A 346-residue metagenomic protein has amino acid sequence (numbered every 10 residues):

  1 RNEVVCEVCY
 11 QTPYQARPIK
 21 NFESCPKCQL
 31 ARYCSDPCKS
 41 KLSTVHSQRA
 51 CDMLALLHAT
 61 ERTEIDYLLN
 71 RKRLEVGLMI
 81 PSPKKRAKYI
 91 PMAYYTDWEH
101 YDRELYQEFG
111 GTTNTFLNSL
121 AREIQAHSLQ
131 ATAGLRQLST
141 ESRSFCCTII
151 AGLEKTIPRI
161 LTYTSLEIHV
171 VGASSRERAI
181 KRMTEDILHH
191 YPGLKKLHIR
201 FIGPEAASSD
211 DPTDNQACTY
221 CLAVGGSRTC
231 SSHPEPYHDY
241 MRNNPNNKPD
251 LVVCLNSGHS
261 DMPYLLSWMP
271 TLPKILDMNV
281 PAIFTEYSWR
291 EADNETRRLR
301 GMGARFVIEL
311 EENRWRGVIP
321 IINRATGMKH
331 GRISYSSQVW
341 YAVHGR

Functional and structural regions predicted by a protein language model:
R1-R346: Short alpha-helical interaction motifs and adjacent low-complexity tails used for partner binding in regulatory proteins
